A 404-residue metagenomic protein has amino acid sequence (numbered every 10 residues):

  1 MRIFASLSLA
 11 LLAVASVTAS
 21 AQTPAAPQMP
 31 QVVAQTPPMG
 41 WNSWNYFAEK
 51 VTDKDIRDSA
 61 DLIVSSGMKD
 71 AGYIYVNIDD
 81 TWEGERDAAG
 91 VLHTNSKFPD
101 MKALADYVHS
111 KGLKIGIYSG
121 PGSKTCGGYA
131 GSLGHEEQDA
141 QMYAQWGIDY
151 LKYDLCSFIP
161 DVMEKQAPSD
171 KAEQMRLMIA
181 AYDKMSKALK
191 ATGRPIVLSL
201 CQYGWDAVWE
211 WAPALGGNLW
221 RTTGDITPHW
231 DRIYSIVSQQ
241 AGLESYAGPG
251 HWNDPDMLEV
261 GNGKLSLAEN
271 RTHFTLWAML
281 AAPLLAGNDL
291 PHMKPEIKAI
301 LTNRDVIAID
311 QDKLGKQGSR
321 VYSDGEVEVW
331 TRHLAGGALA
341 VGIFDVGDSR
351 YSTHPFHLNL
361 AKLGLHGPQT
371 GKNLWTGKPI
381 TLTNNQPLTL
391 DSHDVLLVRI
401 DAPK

Functional and structural regions predicted by a protein language model:
S6-S16: Bacterial N-terminal signal peptides
P37-S43, G72-I78, K114-S119, D149-D154 (+7 more regions): Structural recognition of the beta-strand scaffold that forms the well-ordered cores of secreted hydrolase catalytic
S59, I63-S169: Aromatic-lined carbohydrate-binding/catalytic grooves of carbohydrate-active enzymes
L113-A130, S186-A207: Aromatic-lined carbohydrate-recognition surfaces of secreted/lumenal glycan-active proteins
Q138, K190-D289: Glycan-recognition surfaces
T272-V321: Catalytic cores of secreted or luminal carbohydrate-active enzymes
W277-L280, L285-G287, S323-L365: Carbohydrate-binding surface patches
L382-K404: C-terminal beta-strand-rich structural cap/linker in extracellular carbohydrate-active enzymes
